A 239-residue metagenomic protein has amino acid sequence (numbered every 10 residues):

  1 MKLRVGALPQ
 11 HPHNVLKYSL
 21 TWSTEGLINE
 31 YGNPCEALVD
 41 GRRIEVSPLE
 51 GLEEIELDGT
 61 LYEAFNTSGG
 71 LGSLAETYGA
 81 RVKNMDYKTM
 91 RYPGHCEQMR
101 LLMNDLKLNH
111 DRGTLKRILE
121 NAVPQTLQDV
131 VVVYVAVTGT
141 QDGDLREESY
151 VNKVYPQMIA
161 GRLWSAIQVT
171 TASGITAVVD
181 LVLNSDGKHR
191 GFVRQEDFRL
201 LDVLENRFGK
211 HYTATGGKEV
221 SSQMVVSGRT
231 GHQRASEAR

Functional and structural regions predicted by a protein language model:
K2-R239: C-terminal catalytic/substrate-binding lobe primarily of soluble NAD(P)-dependent oxidoreductases
